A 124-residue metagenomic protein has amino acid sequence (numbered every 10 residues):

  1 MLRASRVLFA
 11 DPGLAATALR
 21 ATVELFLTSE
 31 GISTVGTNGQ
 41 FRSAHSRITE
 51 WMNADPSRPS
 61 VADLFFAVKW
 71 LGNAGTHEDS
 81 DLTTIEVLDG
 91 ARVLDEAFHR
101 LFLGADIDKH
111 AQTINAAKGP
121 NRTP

Functional and structural regions predicted by a protein language model:
M1-G13, R100, A116-P124: Charged alpha-helical initiation segments
R3-A4, A21, R47-E50, L71-A74: A general alpha-helix detector
L8, P12, F26, E30 (+3 more regions): Short, well-ordered alpha-helical segments in soluble proteins
L8-D11, D55, D79: Short coil/turn helix-boundary motifs
P12-G39, G75: Hydrophobic alpha-helical packing segments in soluble, helical-rich domains
G13-T17, P59, I85: Short, solvent-exposed positions on alpha-helices
T28-L71: Short, charged amphipathic alpha-helical segments flanked by flexible coils
A62-K118, P124: Charge-enriched, short contiguous segments at helix-coil
